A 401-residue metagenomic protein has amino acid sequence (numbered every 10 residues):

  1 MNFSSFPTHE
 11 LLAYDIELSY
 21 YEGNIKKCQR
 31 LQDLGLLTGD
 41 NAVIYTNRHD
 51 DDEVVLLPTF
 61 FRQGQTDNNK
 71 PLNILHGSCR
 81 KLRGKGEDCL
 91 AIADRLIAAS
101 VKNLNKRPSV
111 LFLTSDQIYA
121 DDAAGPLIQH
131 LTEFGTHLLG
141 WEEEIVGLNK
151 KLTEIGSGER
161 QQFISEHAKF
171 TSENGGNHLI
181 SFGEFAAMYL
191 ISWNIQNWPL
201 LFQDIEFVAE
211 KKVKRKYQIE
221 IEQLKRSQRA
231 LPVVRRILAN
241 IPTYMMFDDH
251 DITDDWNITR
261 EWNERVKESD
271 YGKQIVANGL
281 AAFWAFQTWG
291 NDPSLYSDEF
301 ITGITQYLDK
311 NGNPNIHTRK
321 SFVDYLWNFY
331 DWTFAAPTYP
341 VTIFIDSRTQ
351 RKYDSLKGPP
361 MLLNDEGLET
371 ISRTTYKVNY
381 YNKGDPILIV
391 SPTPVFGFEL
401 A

Functional and structural regions predicted by a protein language model:
M1-A401: Metal-dependent phosphoester/phosphodiester hydrolase catalytic core
